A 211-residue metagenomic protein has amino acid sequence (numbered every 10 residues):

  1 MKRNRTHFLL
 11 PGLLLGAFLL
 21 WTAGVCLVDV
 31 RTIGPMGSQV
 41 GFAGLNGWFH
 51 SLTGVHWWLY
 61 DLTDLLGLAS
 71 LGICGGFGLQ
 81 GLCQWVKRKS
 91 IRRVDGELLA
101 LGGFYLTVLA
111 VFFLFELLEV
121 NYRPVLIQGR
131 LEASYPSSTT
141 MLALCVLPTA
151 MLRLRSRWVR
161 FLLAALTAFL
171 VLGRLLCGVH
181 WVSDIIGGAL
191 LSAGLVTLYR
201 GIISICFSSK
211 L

Functional and structural regions predicted by a protein language model:
M1-C74, E116-I127: N-terminal transmembrane-helix/juxtamembrane module of multi-pass inner/ER membrane proteins
R3-L10, C26, P124-L211: Membrane-embedded catalytic cores of phosphoryl/pyrophosphoryl-handling enzymes
L9-L10, L66-R88, L152-V159: Transmembrane alpha-helical segments in integral membrane proteins
T53-T63, K89, R93, E97 (+1 more regions): Membrane-helix interfacial "entry" motifs
A69, L101-F113, I185, A189 (+1 more regions): Alpha-helical transmembrane spans of integral membrane proteins, capturing the lipid-embedded, hydrophobic core of TM
C74-L109: Interfacial segments of alpha-helical transmembrane regions
L79-L82, V111, F115, E119 (+2 more regions): Alpha-helical membrane-inserting segments
L101-V120, F161-G173: Small-polar-interrupted transmembrane alpha-helices in polytopic inner-membrane proteins
